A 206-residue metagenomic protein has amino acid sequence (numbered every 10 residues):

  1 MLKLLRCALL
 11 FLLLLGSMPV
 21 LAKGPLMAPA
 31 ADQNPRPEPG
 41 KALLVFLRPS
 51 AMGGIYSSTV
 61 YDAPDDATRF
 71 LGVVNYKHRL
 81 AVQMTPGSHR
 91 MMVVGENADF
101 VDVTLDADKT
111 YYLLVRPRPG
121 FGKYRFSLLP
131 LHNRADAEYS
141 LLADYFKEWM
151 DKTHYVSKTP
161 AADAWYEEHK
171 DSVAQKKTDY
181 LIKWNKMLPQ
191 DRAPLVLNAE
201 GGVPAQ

Functional and structural regions predicted by a protein language model:
M1-L9: Bacterial N-terminal signal peptides that target proteins for export
A8-L10, V20-L21: Cleavable N-terminal signal peptides
A22-T85, M92-Q206: Short loop/turn and low-complexity linker motifs enriched in small/turn-promoting residues
